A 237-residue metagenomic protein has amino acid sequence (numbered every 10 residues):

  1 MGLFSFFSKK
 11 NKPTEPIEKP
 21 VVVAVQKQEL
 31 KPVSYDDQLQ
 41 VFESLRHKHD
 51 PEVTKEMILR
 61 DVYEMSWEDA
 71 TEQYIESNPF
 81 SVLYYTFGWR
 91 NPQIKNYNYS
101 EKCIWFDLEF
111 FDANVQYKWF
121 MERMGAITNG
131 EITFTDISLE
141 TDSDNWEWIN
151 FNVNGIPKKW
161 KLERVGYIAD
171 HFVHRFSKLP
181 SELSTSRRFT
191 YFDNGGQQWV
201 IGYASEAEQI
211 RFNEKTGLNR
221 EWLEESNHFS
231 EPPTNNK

Functional and structural regions predicted by a protein language model:
L3-K237: Contiguous interface-forming segments/domains that mediate binding rather than catalysis
